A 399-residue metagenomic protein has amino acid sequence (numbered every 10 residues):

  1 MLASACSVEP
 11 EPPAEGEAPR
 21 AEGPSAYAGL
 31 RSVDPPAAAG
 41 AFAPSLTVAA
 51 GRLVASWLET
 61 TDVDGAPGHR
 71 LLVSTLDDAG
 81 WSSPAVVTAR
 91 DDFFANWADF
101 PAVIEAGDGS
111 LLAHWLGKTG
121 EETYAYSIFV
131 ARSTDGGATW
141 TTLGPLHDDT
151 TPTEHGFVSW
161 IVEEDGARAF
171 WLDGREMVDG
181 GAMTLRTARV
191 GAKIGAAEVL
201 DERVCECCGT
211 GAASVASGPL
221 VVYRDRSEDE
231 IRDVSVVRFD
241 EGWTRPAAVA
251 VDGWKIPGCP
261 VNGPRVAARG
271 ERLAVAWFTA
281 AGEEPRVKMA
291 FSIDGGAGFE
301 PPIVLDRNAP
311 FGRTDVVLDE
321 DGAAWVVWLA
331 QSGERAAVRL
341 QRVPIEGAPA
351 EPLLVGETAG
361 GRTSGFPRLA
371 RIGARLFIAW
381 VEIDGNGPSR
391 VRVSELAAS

Functional and structural regions predicted by a protein language model:
A3-A5: C-terminal motif of bacterial Sec signal peptides marking the signal peptidase cleavage site
S7-S399: Extracellular, repeat-based ectodomains that mediate carbohydrate processing or recognition
